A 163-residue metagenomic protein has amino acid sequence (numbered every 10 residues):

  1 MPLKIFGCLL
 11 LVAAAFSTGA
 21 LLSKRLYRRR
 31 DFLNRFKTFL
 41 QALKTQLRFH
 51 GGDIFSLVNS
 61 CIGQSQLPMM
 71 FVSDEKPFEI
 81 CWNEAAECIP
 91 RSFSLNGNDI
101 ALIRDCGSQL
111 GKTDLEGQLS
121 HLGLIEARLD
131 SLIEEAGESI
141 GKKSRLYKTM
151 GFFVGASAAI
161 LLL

Functional and structural regions predicted by a protein language model:
M1-L3, L163: Absolute protein N-terminus
L3-S73: Juxtamembrane/interface alpha-helical elements of multi-pass membrane proteins
C8-T18, G137-L163: Bilayer-spanning, highly hydrophobic alpha-helical transmembrane segments
L11, A15-L22, W82, A101 (+2 more regions): Generic signal for short, ordered secondary-structure residues within or immediately flanking folded domains
R25, Q64, V72, S131 (+2 more regions): Short alpha-helix boundary/capping motifs
R28, Q109-F153: Membrane-interface, cytosolic juxtamembrane amphipathic helix immediately N-terminal to a transmembrane helix, enriched
L33, K37-L40, K44, I62 (+7 more regions): Generic structural concept
G51-L115: Glycine- and small-hydrophobic-enriched helix-loop-helix hairpins
